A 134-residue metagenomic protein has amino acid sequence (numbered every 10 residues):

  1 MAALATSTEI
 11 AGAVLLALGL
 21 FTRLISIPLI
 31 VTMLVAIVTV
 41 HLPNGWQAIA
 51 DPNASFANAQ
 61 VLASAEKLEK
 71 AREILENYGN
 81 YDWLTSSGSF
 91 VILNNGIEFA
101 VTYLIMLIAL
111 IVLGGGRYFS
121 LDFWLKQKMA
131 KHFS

Functional and structural regions predicted by a protein language model:
M1-S7, A11, L18-S134: Extended, low-polarity transmembrane helix blocks
